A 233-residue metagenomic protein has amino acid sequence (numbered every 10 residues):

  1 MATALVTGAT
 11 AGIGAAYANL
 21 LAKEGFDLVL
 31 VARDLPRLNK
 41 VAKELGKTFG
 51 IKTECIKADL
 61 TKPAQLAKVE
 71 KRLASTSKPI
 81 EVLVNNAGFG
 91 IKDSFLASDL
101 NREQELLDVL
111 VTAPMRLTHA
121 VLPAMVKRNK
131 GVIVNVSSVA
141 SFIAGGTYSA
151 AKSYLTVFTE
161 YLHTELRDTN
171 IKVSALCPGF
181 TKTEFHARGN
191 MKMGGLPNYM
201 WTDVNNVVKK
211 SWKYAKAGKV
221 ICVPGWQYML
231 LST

Functional and structural regions predicted by a protein language model:
T10-A11: Conserved glycine-rich cofactor-binding loop
E24-V41: Conserved glycine-rich Rossmann-like NAD(P)H-binding loop of the short-chain dehydrogenase/reductase
L35-P36, K57-K68, L100: The beta1-alpha1 cofactor-binding region of Rossmann-like NAD(H)/NADP(H)-dependent oxidoreductases
S94-L107: Substrate-binding pocket helix/loop in short-chain dehydrogenase/reductase
T118, A151-Y154: Active-site helix of classical SDR
S138: Residue(s) in the substrate-gating loop at a strand-loop-helix junction that position the organic substrate next
H163-Q227: SDR active-site lid
